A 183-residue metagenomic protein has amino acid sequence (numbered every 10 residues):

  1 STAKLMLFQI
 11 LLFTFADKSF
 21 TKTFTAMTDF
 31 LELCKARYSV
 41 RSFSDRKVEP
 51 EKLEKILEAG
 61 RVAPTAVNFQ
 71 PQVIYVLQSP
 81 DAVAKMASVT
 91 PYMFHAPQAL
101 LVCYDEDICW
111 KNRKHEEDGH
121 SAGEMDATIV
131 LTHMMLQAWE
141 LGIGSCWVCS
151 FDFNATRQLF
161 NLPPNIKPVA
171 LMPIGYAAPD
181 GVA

Functional and structural regions predicted by a protein language model:
T14, T23-A183: Acidic, surface-exposed loops and disordered segments
